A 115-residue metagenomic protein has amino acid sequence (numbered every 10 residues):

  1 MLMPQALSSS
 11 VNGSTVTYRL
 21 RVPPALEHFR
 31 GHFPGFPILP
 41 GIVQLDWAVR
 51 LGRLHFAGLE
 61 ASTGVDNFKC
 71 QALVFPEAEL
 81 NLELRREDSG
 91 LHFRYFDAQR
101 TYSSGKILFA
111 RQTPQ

Functional and structural regions predicted by a protein language model:
M1-L39: Catalytic strand-loop segment that frames the active site of acyl-thioester-processing enzymes
P4-Q5, V11-T15, R85-Q115: HotDog/MaoC-like acyl-thioester-processing domains
L20-V22, C70, F109: Hydrophobic residues in beta-strands and at strand termini
E27-F29, F36, P40, L45-D46 (+3 more regions): A broad, structure-centric signal for solvent-exposed, well-ordered loop/edge residues that line or flank functional
G31, Q71, S103-K106: Glycine-centered structural positions embedded in regular secondary structure
I38-A61: Active-site helix/loop of acyl-thioester processing domains in fatty-acid/polyketide metabolism, spanning hotdog-fold
T63-R100: Hydrophobic beta-sheet segments that form the core/acyl-binding groove of ACP/CoA-dependent acyl-chain-processing
